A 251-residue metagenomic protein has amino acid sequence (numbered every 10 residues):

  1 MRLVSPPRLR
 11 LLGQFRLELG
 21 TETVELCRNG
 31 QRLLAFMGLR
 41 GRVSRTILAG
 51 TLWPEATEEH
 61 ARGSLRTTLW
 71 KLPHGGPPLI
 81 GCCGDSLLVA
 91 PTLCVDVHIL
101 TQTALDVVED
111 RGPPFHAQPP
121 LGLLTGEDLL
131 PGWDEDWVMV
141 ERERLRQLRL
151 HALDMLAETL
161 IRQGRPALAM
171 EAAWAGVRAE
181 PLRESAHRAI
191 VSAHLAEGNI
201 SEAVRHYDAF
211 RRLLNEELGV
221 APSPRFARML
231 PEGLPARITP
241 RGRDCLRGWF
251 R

Functional and structural regions predicted by a protein language model:
R2, T23-Q31, L39-R40, W53-G63 (+1 more regions): Intrinsically disordered, charged and Pro/Gly-enriched terminal/linker segments that flank large helical-solenoid
P7-R10, P78-C83: Short beta-strand
R10-E22: Short, Lys/Arg-enriched N-terminal segment that forms or immediately precedes the first helix of a structured domain
L17, L48, L72, A203: Conserved RecA-like P-loop NTPase ATPase core
F36-L48: Short capping segments at the starts of secondary-structure elements
R42, P77-L79, L129: Short hinge/loop at the helix->beta-strand junction immediately C-terminal to the helix-turn-helix recognition helix
G50, H74, R178: Alpha-helical residues within the helix-turn-helix
R66-L69, P73-P77, R211: C-terminal flanking helix
